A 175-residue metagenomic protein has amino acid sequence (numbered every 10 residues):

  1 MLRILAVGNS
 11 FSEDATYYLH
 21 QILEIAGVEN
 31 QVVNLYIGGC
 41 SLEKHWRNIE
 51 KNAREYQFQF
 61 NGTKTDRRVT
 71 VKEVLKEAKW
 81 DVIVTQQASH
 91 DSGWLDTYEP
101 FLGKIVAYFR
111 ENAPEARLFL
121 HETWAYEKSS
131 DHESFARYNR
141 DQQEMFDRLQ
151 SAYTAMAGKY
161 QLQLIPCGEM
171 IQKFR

Functional and structural regions predicted by a protein language model:
L2-L5, F11-E99: Conserved SGNH/GDSL esterase-like catalytic core that processes O-acyl groups on lipids and polysaccharides
R68-R175: Alpha-helical cap/lid subdomain in secreted, periplasmic, or secretory-pathway luminal O-acyl-processing enzymes
